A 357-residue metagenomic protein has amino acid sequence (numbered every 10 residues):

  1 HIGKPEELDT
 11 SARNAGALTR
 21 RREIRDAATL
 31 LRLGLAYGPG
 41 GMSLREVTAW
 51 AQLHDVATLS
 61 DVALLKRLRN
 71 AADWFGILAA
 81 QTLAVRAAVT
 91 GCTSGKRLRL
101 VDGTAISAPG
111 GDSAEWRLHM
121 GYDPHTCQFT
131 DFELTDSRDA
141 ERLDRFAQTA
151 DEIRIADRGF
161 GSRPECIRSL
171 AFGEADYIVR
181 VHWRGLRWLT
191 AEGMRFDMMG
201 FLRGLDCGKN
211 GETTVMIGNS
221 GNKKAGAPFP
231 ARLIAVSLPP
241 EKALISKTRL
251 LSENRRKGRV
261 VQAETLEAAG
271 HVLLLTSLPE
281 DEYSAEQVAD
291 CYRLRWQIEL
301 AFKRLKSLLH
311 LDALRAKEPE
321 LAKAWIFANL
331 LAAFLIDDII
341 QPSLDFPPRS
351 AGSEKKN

Functional and structural regions predicted by a protein language model:
H1-G40, A49, T58-L59, A63 (+3 more regions): Single, function-defining residue in the core of a domain
E46-L53: Short alpha-helical "recognition helix" segments of helix-turn-helix
L65-A87: Short, basic alpha-helical nucleic acid-contact segments in DNA-binding proteins and DNA transaction factors
A80-S113: A short, flexible N-terminal coil/short beta segment enriched in small residues
